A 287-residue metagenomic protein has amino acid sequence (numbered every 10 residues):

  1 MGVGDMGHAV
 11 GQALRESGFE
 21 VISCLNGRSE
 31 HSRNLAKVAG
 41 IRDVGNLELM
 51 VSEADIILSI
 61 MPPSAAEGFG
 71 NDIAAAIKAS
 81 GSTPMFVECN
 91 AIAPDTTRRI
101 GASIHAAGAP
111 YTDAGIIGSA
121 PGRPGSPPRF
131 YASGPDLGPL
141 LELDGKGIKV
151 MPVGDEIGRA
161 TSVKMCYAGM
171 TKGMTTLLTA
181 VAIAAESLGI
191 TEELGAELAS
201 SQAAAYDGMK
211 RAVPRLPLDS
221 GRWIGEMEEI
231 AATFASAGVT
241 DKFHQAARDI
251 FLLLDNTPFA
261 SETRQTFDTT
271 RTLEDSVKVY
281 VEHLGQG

Functional and structural regions predicted by a protein language model:
M1-E53: NAD(P)+-binding Rossmann beta1-loop-alpha1 motif at the extreme N-terminus of oxidoreductases
V21, D43, P110-T112, V150 (+1 more regions): Hydrophobic beta-strand scaffold residues
L47-Y111: Rossmann-fold NAD(P) dinucleotide-binding segment
I92-K172: Rossmann-fold dinucleotide-binding core
V163-T269: Helical "substrate-binding/catalytic lid" subdomain of Rossmann-like NAD(P)-dependent dehydrogenases/reductases
T266-G287: Short, basic/aromatic-enriched C-terminal tail that caps enzymatic domains
